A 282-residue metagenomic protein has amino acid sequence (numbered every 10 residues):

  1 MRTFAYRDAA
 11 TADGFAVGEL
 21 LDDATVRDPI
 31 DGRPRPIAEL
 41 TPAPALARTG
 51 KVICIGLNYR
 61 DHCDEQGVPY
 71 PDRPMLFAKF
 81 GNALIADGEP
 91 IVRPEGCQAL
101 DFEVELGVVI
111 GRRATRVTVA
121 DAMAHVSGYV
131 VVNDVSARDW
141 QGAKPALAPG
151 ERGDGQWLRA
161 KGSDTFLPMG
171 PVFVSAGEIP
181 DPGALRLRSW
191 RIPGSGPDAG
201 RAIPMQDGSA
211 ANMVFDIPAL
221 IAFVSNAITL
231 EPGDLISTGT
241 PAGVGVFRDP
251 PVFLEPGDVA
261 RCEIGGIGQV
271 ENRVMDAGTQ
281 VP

Functional and structural regions predicted by a protein language model:
M1-D8, E89-G96, V104-L106, I110-A114 (+2 more regions): Hydrophobic beta-sheet segments that form the core/acyl-binding groove of ACP/CoA-dependent acyl-chain-processing
M1-M75, G81, P180, R188 (+4 more regions): N-terminal non-catalytic cap/leader segment that marks the start of a structured domain
L40, H62, R138-P282: Catalytic-pocket segment enriched in acidic/His residues
P42-P44, E65-Q66, I91-L100, A114-D121 (+2 more regions): A generic local secondary-structure boundary/capping motif
A47, D101-E103, E231, E255-P256: Residue-level recognition of short, solvent-exposed, well-ordered loop/turn junctions that link secondary-structure
D64-Q66, G88-P90, V117-A122, W140-K144 (+1 more regions): A short secondary-structure junction signal
L76-Y129: Hydrophobic alpha-helical segments and helix pairs
